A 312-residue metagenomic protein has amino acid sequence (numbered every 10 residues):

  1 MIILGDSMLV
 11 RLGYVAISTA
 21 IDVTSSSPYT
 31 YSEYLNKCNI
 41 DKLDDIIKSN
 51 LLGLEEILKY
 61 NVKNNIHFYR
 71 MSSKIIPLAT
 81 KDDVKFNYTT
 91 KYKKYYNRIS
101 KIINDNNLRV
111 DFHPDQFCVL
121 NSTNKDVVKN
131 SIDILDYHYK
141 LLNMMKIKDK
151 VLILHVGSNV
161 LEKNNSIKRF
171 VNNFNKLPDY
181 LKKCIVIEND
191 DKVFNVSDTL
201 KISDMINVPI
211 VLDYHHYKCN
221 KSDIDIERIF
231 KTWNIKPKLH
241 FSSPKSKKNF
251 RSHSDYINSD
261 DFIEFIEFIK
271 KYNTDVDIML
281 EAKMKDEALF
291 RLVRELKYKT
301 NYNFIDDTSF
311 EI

Functional and structural regions predicted by a protein language model:
M1-L4, D213: Disordered, low-complexity tails and leader-like regions
I3-R109, Q116-S131, Y137-M145, V151 (+6 more regions): Alpha/beta catalytic barrel-like cores
P114, I153-S158, I185-D191, Y214 (+1 more regions): Short, structured patches in soluble enzyme cores that scaffold and shape functional sites
N124-S131, V160-F170, K192: Short capping loops/turns at secondary-structure boundaries
E162-S166, N189, V193-S197, L212 (+2 more regions): Polytopic alpha-helical membrane-helix bundles and their juxtamembrane interface segments in multi-pass membrane
V208-Y217, R228: Conserved mid-sequence domains
